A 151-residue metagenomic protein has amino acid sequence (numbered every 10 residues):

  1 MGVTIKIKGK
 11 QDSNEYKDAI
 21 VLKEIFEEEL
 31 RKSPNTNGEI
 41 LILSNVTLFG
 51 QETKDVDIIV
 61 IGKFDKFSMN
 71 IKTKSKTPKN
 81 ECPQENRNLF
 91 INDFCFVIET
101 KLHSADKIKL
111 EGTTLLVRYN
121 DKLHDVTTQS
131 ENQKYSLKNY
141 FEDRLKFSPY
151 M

Functional and structural regions predicted by a protein language model:
M1-M151: Intrinsically disordered, low-complexity Ser/Thr/Pro/Gly-rich regulatory segments
